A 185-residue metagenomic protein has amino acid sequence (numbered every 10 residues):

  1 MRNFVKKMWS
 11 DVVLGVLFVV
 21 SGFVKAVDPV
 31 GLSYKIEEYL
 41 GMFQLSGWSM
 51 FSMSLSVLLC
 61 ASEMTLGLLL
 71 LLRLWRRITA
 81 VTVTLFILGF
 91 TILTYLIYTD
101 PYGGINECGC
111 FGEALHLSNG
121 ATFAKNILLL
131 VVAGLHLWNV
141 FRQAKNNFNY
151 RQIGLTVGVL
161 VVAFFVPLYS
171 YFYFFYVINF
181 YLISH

Functional and structural regions predicted by a protein language model:
M1-R2, K6, L137-N146: Membrane-interface junctions at the ends of membrane-embedded or membrane-associated helices
N3-K25: N-terminal signal-anchor transmembrane alpha helix
S10-D11, L17, G31-F141: Hydrophobic alpha-helical segments
V19-S21, I87-Y95, V161-Y169: Aromatic-anchored segments of alpha-helical transmembrane domains
F23-D28, P101, F172-V177: Helix-to-loop transition at the C-terminal end of transmembrane segments
N147-I178: Internal/C-terminal transmembrane anchor helices
L182-H185: Extracytosolic and intramembrane catalytic regions of membrane-associated proteins in envelope/secretory systems
